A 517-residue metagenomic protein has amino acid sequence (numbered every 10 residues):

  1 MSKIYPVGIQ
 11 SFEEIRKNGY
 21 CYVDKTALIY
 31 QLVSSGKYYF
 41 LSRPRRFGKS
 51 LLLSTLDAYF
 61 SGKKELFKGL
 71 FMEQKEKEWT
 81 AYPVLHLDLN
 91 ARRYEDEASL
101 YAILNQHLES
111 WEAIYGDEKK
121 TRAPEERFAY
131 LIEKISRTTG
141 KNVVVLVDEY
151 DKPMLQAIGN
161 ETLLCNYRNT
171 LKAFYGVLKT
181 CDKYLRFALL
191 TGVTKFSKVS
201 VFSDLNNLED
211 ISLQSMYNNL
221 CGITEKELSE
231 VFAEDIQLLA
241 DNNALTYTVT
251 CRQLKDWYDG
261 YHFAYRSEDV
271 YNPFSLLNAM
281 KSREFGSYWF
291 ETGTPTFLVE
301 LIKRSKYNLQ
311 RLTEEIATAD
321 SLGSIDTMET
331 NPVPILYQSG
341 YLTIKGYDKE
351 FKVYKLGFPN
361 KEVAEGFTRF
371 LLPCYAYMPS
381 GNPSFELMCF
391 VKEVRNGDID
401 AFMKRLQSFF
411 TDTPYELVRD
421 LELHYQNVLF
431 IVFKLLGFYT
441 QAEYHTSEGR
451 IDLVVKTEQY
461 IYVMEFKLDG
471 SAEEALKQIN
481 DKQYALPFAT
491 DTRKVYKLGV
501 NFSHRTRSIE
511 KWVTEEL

Functional and structural regions predicted by a protein language model:
M1-L421, L436: Phosphate-binding site recognition
I135-T139, V432-E458: Active-site metal-binding core of divalent-cation-utilizing nuclease and nuclease-like domains
V144, Y460-Y462, Y496: Structural motif
L164-N169, L468-A485: Mg2+/Mn2+-dependent nuclease catalytic core
F174-C181, P334-L342, F430-K434, F438 (+1 more regions): Metal-dependent nuclease catalytic cores in nucleic-acid-processing enzymes, especially RNase H-like/related
L429, I451-L468, K482: Conserved catalytic cores of phosphodiester-cleaving nucleases, focusing on short active-site segments
P487, D491-L517: Domain-level recognition of nuclease-like catalytic cores that cleave nucleotide substrates
